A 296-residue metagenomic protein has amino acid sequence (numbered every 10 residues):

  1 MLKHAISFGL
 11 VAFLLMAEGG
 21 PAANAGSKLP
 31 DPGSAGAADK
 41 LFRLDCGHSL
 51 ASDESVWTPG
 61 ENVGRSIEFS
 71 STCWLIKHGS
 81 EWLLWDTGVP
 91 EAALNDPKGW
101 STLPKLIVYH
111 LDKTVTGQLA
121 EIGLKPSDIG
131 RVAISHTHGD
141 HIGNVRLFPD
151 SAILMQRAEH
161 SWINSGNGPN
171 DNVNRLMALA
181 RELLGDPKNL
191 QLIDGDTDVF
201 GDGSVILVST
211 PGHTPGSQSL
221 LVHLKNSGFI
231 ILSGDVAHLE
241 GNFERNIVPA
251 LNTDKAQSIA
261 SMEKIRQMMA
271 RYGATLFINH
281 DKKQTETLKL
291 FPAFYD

Functional and structural regions predicted by a protein language model:
M1-H4: Positively charged n-region of N-terminal signal peptides that target proteins for export
S7-A17: Bacterial N-terminal signal peptides
G19-G117, D128, S227-G234, A270 (+1 more regions): Metallo-beta-lactamase
G26-P32, H110-D128, R157-S209, Q257-G273: Metallo-beta-lactamase
R43-L44, S66-E68, C73-K77, L83 (+1 more regions): Core dinuclear metal-dependent hydrolase active-site scaffold
C46-G47, T87-V89, T137, A158 (+3 more regions): Active-site metal-binding loops of divalent metal-dependent hydrolases
P97-M155: Active-site metal-binding motif and surrounding structural segment of the metallo-beta-lactamase
L106-G117, S219-D296: Cap/insert and terminal regions of metallo-dependent hydrolase folds
